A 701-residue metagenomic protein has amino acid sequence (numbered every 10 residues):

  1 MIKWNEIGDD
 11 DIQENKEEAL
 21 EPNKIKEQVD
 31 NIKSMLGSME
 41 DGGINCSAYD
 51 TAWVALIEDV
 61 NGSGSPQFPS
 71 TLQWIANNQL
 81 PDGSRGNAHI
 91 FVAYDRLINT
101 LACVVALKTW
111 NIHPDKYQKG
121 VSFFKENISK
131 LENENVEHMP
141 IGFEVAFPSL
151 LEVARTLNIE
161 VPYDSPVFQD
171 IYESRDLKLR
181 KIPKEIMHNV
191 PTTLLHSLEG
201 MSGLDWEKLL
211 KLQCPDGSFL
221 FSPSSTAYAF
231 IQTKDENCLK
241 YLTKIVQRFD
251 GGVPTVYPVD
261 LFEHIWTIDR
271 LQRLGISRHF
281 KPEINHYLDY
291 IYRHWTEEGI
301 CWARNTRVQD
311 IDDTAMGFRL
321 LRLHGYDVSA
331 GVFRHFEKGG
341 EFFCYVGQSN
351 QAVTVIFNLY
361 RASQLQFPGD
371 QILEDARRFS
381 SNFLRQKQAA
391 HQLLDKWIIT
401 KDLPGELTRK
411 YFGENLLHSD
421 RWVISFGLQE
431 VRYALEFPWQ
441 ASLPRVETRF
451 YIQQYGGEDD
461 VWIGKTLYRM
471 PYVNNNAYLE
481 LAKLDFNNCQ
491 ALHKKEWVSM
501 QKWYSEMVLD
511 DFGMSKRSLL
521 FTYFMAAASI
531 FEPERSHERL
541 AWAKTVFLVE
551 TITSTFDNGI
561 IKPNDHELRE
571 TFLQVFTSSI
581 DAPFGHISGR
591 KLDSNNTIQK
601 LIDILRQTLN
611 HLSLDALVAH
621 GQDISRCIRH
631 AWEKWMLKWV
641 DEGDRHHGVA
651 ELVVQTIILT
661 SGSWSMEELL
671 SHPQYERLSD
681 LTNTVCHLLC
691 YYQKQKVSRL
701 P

Functional and structural regions predicted by a protein language model:
M1-P701: Terpene synthase/cyclase
